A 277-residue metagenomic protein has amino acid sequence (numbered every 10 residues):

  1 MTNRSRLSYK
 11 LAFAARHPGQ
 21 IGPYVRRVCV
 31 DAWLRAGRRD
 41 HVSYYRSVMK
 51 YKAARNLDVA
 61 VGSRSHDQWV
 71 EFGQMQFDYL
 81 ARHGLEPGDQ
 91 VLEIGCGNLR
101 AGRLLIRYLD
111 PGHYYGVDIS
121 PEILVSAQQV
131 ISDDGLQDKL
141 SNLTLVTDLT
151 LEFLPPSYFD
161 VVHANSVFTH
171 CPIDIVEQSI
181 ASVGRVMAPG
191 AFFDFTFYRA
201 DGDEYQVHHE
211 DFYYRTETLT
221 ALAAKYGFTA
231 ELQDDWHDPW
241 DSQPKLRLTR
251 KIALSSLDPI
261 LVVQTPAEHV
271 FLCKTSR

Functional and structural regions predicted by a protein language model:
S5-A12, R16-H83, N98-F153, C171-Q178 (+2 more regions): Class I (Rossmann-like) S-adenosyl-L-methionine-dependent methyltransferase catalytic domain, capturing the SAM-binding
G88-G97: Conserved class I S-adenosyl-L-methionine
Q90, G190-F192: Short glycine-centered segments of the SAM/dcSAM-binding site in methyltransferase folds
Q90, H113, Y158-D160: Structural signature of beta-strand start/N-cap positions in the alpha/beta core of ABC transporter nucleotide-binding
E93, D118, D160: Acidic active-site catalytic centers that drive phospho-/nucleotidyl reactions and related ester hydrolyses
E152-V162: A short acidic, Gly/Pro-enriched loop at the edge of an enzyme's catalytic core that lines a small-molecule cofactor
V161-D174: A short SAM/SAH-binding and catalytic strip from SAM-dependent methyltransferases
